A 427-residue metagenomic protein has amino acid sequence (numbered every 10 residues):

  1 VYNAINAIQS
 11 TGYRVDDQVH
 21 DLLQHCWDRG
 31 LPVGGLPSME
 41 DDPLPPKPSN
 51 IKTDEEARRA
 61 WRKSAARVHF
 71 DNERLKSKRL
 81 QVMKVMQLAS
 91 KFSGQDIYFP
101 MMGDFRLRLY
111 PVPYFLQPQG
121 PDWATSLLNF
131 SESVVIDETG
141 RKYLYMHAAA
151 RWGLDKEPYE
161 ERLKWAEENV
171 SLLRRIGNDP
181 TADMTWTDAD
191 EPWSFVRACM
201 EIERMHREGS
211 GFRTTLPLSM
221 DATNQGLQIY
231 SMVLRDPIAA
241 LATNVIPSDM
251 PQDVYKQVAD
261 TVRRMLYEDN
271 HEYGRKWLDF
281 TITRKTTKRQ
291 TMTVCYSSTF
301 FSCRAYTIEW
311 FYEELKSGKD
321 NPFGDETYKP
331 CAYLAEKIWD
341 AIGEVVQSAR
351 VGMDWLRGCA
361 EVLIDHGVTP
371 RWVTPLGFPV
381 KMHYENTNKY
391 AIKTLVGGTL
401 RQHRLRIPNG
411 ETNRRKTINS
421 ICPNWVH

Functional and structural regions predicted by a protein language model:
V1-T291, C295-H427: Non-catalytic nucleic-acid-binding interfaces of large nucleic-acid enzymes and RNP effectors
